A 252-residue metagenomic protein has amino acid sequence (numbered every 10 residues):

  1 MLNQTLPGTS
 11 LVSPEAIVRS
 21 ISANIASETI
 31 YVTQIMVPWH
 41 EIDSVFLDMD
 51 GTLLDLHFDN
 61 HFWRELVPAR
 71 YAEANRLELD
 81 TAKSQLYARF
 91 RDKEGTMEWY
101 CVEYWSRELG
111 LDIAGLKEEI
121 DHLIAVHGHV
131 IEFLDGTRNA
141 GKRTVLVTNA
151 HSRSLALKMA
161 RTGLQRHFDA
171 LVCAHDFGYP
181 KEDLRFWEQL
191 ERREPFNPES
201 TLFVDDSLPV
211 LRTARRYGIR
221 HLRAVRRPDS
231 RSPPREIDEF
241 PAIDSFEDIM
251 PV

Functional and structural regions predicted by a protein language model:
L2-P7, P14, S20-V45, D135 (+1 more regions): Asp-based, Mg2+/Mn2+-dependent phosphohydrolase catalytic module
V37-E132, R153: N-terminal helical cap/lid subdomain that shapes the substrate entry/recognition surface in HAD-like hydrolases
T52, T144, T148, T201: Ser/Thr-centric signal marking residues that sit in or immediately flank functional binding/regulatory motifs
L116-A125, V130-T162, L171-A174: Substrate-recognition element of Asp-dependent hydrolases with the DxDx(T/V) motif
